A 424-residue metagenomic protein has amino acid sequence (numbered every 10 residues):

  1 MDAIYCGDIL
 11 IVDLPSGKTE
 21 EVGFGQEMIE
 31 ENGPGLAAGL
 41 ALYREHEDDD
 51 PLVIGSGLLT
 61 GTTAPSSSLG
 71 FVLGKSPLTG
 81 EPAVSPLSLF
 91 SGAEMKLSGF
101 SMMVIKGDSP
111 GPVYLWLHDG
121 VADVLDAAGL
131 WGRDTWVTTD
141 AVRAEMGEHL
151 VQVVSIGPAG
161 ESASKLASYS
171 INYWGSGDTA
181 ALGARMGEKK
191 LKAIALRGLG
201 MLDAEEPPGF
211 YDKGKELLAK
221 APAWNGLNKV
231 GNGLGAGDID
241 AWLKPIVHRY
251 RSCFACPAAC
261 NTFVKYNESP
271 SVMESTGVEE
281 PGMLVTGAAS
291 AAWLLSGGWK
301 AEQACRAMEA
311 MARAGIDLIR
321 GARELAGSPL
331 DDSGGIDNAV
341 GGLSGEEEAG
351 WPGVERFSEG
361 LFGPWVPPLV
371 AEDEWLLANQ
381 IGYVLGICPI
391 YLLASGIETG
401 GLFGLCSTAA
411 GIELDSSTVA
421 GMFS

Functional and structural regions predicted by a protein language model:
M1-T179, G183, E188, K192-M201 (+1 more regions): Protein-protein interaction/assembly regions in multi-subunit complexes
C6, D13, T19, I29 (+3 more regions): Extended C-terminal regions of large enzymes
